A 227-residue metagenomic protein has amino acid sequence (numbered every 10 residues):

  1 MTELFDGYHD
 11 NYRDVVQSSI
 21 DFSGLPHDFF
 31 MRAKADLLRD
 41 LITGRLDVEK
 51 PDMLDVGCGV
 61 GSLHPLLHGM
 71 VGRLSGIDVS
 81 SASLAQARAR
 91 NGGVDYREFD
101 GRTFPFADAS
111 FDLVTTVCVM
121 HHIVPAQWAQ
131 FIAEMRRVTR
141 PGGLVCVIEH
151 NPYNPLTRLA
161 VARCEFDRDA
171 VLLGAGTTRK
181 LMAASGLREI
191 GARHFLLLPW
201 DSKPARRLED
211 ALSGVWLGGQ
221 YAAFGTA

Functional and structural regions predicted by a protein language model:
M1-D47: Conserved class I S-adenosyl-L-methionine
L54, V60-T103: Class I SAM-dependent methyltransferase SAM/SAH-binding core
T115: A conserved beta-strand element that flanks and buttresses the S-adenosyl-L-methionine
C118-H122: Short catalytic micro-motifs in class I SAM-dependent methyltransferases
A129-P141: A short glycine-rich, Lys/Arg-flanked "PGG" loop and its adjoining helix->strand segment in the class I
G142-E149: Conserved beta-strand signature within the Rossmann-like core of class I S-adenosyl-L-methionine
L144, K180, I190-A227: A C-terminal cap/extension of S-adenosyl-L-methionine-dependent methyltransferases that defines the acceptor-substrate
V161-T177: Acceptor-substrate binding/catalytic loop of class I
